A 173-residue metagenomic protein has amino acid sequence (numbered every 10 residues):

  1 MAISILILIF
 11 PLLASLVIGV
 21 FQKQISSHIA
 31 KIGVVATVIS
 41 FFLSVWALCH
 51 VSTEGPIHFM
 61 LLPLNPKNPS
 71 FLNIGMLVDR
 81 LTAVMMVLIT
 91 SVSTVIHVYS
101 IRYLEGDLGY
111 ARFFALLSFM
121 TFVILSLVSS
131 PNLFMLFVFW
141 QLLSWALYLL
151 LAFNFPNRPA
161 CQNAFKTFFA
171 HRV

Functional and structural regions predicted by a protein language model:
M1-A2, N68-S70, T121-V123, P131: Short hydrophobic "helix-edge" motifs at membrane interfaces and signal-peptide entry regions
M1-Q22, P131-L149: Alpha-helical transmembrane segments and their immediate interhelical/interface regions in integral membrane proteins
A2-I5, L16-A115: Transmembrane helix-loop-helix hairpins at membrane boundaries of multipass inner-membrane proteins
I9, L13-L16, I39-F42, S91 (+4 more regions): Generic alpha-helical transmembrane segments of integral inner-membrane proteins, especially permease/transport modules
P11, P56, P63-P69, P131 (+1 more regions): Proline-rich intrinsically disordered, low-complexity coils
S26, L116-V173: Alpha-helical multi-pass transmembrane bundles of energy-transducing inner-membrane proteins
